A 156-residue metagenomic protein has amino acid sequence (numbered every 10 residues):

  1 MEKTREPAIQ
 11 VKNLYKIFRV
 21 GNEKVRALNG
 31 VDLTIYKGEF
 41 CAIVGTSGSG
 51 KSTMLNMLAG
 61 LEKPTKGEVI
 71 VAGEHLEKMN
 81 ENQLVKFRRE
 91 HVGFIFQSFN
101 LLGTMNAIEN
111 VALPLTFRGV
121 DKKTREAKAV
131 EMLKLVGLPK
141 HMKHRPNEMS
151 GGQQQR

Functional and structural regions predicted by a protein language model:
M1-K3: Basic/polar N-terminal segments that are highly enriched at the extreme N-terminus, encompassing both cleavable
R5-R156: ABC family nucleotide-binding domain
